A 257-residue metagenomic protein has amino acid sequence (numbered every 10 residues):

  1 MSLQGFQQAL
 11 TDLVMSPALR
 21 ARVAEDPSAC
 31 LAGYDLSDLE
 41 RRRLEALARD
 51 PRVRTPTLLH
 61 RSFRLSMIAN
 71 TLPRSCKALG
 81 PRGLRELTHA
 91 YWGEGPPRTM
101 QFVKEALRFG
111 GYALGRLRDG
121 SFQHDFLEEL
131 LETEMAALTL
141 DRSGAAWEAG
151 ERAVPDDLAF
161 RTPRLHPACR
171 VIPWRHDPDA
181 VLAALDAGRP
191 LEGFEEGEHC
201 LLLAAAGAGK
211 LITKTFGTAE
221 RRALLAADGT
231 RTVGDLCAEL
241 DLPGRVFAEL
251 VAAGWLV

Functional and structural regions predicted by a protein language model:
M1-D156, A206-V257: Long, charge-rich, low-complexity alpha-helical segments
R161-G229: Low-complexity, glycine/alanine/valine/leucine- and proline-rich hydrophobic stretches
